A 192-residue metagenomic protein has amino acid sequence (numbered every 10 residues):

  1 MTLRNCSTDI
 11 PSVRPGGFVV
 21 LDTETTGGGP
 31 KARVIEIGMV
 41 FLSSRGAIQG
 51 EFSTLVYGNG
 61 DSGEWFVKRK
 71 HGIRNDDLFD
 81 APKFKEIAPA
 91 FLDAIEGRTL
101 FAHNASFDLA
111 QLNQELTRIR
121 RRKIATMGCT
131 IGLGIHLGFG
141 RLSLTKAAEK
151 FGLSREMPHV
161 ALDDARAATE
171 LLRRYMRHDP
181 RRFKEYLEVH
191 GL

Functional and structural regions predicted by a protein language model:
M1-V13, K150, T169-L192: Acidic two-metal-ion nuclease catalytic site recognized across multiple nuclease folds, prominently DnaQ/RNase D-T
T2-A125, F139, T145-H159: Conserved non-catalytic scaffold segment of RNase H-like nuclease domains
T25-G27, G132, A167: Short, glycine/acidic-enriched loop or turn micro-motifs at the edges of active sites
L112, L133, A168-L172: Buried hydrophobic packing segments
R122-G134: Conserved beta-strand -> loop -> alpha-helix junction used to position metal-binding or nucleic-acid-contacting
D164: Conserved catalytic/binding loops enriched for acidic/polar residues
